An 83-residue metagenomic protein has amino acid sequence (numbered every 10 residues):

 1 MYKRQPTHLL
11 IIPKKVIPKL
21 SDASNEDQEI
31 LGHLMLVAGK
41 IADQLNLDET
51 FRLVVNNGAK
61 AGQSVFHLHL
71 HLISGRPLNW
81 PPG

Functional and structural regions predicted by a protein language model:
Y2-G83: HIT superfamily nucleotide-processing domains
